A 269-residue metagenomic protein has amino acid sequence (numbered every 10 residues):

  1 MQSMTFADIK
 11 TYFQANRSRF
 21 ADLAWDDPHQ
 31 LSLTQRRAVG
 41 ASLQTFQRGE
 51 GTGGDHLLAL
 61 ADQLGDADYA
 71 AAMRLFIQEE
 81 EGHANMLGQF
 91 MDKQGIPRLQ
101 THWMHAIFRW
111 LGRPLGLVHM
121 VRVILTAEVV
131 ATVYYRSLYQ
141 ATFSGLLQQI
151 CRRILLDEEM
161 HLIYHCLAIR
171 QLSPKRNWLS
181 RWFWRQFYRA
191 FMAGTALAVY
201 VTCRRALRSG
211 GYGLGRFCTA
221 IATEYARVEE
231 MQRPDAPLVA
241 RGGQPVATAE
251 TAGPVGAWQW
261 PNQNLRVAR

Functional and structural regions predicted by a protein language model:
M1-R269: Non-heme di-metal
